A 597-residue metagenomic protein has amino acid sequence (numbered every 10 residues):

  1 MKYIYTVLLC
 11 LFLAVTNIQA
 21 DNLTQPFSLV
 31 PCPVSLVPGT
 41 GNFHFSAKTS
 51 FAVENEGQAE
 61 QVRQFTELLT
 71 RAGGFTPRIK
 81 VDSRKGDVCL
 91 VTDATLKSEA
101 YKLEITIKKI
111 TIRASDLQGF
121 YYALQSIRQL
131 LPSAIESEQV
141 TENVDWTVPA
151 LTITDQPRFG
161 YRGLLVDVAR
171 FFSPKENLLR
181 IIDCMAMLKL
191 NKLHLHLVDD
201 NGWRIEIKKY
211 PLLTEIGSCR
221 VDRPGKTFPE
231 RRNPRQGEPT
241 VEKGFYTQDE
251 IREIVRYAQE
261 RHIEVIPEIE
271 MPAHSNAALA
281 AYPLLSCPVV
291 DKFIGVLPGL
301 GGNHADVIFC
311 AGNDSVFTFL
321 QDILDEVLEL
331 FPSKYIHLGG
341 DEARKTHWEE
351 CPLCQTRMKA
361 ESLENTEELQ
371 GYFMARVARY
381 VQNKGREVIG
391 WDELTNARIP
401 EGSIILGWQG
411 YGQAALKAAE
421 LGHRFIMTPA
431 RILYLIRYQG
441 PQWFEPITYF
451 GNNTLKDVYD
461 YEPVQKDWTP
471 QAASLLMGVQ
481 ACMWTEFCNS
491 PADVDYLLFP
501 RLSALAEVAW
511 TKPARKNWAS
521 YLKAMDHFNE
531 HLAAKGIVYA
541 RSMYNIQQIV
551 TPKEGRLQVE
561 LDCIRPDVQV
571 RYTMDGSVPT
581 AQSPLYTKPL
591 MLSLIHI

Functional and structural regions predicted by a protein language model:
M1-T24: Bacterial Sec-dependent N-terminal signal peptides
A20, P31, P38-T40, A52-V53 (+2 more regions): Short, compositionally stereotyped local motifs that mark structural "simplifiers"
D21-F159, D493, R501, V508-S520 (+2 more regions): Contiguous, structured surface segment used for ligand recognition
A59-E60, F172-P174, D200-E206, P272-A278 (+7 more regions): Flexible loop/turn segments at secondary-structure boundaries
K97-Y335, C351, R376, Y380 (+1 more regions): Feature activates predominantly on carbohydrate-active enzymes
L300, H304-E401, Q409-Y411, A415-L416: Active-site neighborhood of glycoside hydrolase catalytic domains
V388-S403, Q409-L557: Flexible, acidic glycine-rich loops studded with aromatic residues
